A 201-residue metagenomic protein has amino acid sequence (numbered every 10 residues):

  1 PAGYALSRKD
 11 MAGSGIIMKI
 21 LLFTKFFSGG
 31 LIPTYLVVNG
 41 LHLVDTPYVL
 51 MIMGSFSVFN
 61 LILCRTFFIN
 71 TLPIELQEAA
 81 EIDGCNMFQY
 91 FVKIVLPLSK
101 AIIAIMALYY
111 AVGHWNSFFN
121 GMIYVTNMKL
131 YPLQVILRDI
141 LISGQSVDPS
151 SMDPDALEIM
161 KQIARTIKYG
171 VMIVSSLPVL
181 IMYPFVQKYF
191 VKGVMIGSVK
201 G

Functional and structural regions predicted by a protein language model:
P1-G201: A hydrophobic, multi-pass inner-membrane permease signature
